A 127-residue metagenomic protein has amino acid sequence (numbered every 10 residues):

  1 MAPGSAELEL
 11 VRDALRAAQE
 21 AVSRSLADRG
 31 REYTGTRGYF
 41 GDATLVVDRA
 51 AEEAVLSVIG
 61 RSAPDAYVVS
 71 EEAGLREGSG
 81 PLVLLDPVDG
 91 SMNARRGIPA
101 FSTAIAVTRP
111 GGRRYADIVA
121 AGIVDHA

Functional and structural regions predicted by a protein language model:
M1-V88: N-terminal subdomain of lithium-sensitive/metallo-dependent phosphomonoesterases centered on the IMPase/IPPase/PAP
S79-A127: DPxDG-like acidic metal-binding loop motif
